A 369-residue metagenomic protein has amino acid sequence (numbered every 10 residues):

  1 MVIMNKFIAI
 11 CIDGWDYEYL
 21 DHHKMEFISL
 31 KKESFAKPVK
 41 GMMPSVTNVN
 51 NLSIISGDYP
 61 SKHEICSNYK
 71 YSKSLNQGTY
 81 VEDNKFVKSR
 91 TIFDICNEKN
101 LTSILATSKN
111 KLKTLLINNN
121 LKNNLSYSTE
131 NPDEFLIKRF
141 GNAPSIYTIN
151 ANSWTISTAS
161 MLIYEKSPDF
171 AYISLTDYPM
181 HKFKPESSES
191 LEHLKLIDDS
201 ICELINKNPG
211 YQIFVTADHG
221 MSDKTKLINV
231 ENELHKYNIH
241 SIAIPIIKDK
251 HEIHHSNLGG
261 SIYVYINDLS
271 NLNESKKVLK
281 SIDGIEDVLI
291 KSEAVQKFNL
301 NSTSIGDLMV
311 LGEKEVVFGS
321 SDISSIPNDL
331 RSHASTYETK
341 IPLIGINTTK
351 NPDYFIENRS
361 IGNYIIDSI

Functional and structural regions predicted by a protein language model:
M1-A36: Active-site-proximal N-terminal segment of extracellular/periplasmic enzymes that hydrolyze or transfer
K6-I8, P168-Y172, Q212, D307: Residue-level preference for the first positions of well-ordered beta-strands
I8-C11, H193-I239, V310: Metal-dependent active-site segment of extracytoplasmic phospho-/sulfohydrolases and closely related
W15-D16, T176, H219-G220: Catalytic metal-binding/acid-base residues of hydrolase active sites
E18, P179, S222-K224: Active-site environment of divalent metal-dependent phosphoester hydrolases
M25, K31, S53-P185, E252 (+5 more regions): His/Asp/Glu-rich, glycine-adjacent segments that coordinate divalent cations and/or stabilize oxyanion chemistry on
K182-D198: Active-site-proximal segments of metal-dependent phosphoesterases and phosphodiesterases across multiple
D249-S368: Active-site neighborhoods of enzymes that stabilize oxyanions during catalysis
